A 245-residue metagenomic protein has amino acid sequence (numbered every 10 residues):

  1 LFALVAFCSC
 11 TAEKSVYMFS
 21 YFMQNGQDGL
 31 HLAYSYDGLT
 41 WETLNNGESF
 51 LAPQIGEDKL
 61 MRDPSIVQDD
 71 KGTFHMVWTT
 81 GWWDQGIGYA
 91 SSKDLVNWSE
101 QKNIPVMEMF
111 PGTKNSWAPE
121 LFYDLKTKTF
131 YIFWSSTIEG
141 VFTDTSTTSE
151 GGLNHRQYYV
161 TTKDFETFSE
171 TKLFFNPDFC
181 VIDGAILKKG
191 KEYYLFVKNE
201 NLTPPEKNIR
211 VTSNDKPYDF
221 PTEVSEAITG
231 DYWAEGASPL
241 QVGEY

Functional and structural regions predicted by a protein language model:
L1-E13: Bacterial Sec-dependent N-terminal signal peptides
C10-Y245: Carbohydrate-active catalytic/glycan-binding domains of CAZyme proteins, especially the secreted or lumenal ectodomains
